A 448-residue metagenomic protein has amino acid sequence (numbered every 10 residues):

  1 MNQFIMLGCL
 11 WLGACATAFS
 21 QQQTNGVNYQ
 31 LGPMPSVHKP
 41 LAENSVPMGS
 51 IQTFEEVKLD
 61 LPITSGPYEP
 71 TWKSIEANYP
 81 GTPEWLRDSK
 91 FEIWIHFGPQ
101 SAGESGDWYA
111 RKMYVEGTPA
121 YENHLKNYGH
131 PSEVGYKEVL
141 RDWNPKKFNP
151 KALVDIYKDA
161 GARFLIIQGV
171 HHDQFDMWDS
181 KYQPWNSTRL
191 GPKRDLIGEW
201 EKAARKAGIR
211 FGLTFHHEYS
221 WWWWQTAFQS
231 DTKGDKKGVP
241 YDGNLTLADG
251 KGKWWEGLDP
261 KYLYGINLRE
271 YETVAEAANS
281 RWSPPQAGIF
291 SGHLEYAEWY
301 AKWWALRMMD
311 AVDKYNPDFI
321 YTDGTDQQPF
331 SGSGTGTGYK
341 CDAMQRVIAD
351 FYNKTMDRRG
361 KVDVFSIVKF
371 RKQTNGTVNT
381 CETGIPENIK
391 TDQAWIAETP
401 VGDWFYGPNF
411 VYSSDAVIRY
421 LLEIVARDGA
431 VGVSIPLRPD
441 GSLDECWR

Functional and structural regions predicted by a protein language model:
M1-F4, Y157: Positively charged n-region of N-terminal signal peptides that target proteins for export
N2, A16-F19: Short intrinsically disordered, low-complexity coil segments enriched in acidic
F4-I5, P33: Residue-level detector of intrinsically disordered terminal segments
M6-A16: Bacterial N-terminal signal peptides
Q21-R448: Mature catalytic domains of secreted/periplasmic carbohydrate-active enzymes
